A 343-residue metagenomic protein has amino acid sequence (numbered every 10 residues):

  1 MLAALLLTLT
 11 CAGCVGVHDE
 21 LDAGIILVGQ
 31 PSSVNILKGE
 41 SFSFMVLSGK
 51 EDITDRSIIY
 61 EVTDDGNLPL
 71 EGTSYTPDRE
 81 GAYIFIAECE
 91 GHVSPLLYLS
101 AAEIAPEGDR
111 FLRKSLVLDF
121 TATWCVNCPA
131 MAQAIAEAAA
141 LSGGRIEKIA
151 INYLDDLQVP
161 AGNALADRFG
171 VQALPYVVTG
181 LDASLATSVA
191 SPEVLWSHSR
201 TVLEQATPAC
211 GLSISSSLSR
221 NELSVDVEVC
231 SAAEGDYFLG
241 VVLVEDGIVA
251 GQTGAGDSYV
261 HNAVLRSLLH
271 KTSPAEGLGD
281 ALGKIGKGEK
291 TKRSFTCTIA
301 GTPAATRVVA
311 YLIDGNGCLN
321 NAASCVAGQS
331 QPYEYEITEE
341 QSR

Functional and structural regions predicted by a protein language model:
L7-S43, H92-Y98, A102-L112, E339-R343: Bacterial Sec-dependent N-terminal signal peptides
Q30-I36, T73, L212-L218: Short beta-strand segments of immunoglobulin-like
D52-G66, V177-T179: Change to "...patches in solvent-exposed regions of secreted, membrane-anchored, or virion-exposed structural
T73-A82: Solvent-exposed segments in extracellular or luminal domains encompassing
A82-I86, A305-R307: Short, conserved beta-strand segments of beta-strand-rich sandwich/propeller modules, principally
E88-H92, I313-G315: Beta-strand-rich extracellular modules
E107-I146: Local sequence-structure signature of Cys/Sec-based thiol-disulfide redox active-site neighborhoods
A150-R343: Short, conserved sequence motifs used for protein processing/export or organelle targeting and for catalysis
